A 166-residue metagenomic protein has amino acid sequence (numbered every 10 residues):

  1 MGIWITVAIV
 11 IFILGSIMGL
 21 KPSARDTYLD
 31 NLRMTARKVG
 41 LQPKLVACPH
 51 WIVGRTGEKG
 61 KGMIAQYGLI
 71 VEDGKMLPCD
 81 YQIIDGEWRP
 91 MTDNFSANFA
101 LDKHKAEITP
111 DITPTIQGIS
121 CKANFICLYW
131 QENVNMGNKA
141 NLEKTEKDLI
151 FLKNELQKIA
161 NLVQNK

Functional and structural regions predicted by a protein language model:
M1-K38: N-terminal signal-anchor transmembrane alpha helix of single-pass membrane proteins, serving as the membrane-anchoring
W4, V39, G57-K61: Short alpha-helical interface elements
T6, V10-I13, I17, C48 (+3 more regions): Generic alpha-helix detector with strongest preference for long hydrophobic helices that associate with membranes
A24-D26, A47-W51, I108-I112: Short amphipathic alpha-helical surface micro-motifs
M34, N154-Q157: Surface-exposed alpha-helical segments enriched in charged/polar residues
L41-E58: Short extracytoplasmic
P49-H50, I83-G86, Q157, N161 (+1 more regions): Soluble, non-membrane globular domain cores that form compact, hydrophobic packing and curved binding surfaces
V53-E155: Structured extramembrane domains adjacent to transmembrane segments
